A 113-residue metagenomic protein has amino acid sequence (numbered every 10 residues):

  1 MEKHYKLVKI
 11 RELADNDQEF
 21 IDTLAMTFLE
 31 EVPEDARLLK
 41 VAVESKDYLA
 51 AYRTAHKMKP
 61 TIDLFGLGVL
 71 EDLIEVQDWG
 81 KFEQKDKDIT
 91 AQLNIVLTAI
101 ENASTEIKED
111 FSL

Functional and structural regions predicted by a protein language model:
M1-K9: Short alpha-helical hairpin
E2-K3, I21-L24, L29-E30, T61-E75 (+1 more regions): Amphipathic, coiled-coil-like alpha-helical segments
K6, D17, S45-D47: Acidic/polar helix N-cap motif
I10-D22, Y52-T54: Short, charged, low-complexity loops and linkers
A14-D15, K81, S112: A generic structural signal for secondary-structure junctions that act as hinges or helix/strand caps at the edges
P33-F82: Extended, amphipathic alpha-helices with heptad-repeat/coiled-coil or helix-bundle character that serve as
